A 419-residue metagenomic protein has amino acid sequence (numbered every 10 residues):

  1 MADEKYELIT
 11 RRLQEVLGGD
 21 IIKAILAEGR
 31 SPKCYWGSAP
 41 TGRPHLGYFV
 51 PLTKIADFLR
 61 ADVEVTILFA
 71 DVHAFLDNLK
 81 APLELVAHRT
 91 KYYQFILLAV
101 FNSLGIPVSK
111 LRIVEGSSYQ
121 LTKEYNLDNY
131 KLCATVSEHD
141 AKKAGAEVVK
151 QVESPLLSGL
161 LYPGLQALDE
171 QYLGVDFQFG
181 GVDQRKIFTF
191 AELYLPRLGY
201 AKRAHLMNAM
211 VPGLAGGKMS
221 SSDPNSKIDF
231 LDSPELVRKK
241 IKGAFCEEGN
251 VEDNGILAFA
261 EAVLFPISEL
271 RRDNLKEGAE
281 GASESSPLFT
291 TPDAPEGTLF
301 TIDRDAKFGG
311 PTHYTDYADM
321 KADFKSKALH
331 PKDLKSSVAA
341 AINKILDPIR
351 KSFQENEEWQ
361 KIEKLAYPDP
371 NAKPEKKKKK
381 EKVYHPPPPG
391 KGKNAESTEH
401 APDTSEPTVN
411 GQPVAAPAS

Functional and structural regions predicted by a protein language model:
M1-E15: Short glycine- and acidic-rich boundary segments immediately preceding or forming the N-terminal edge of structured
E15-N78, F177-A191: N-terminal catalytic cores of NTP/NDP-binding nucleotidyl/phosphoryl-transfer enzymes
D20, Q120-L121, N254-L257: Signal-peptide-cleavage-adjacent N-terminal segments of secreted and extracellular proteins
A39, A70-V72, G116-S118, V182-Q184 (+2 more regions): An acidic- and aromatic-residue-enriched active-site/binding cleft used to recognize and process polar
H45, L97, G216: Divalent metal-coordination and catalytic microenvironments
A70-E84, N208-A215: Short connector loops at secondary-structure junctions
P82-A204: Divalent-metal (Mg2+/Mn2+/Ca2+)-assisted nucleotide/phosphate chemistry catalytic cores
A167, L173, R185-S419: Conserved nucleotide- and phosphate/pyrophosphate-binding catalytic cores in adenylate/nucleotidyl-handling enzymes
